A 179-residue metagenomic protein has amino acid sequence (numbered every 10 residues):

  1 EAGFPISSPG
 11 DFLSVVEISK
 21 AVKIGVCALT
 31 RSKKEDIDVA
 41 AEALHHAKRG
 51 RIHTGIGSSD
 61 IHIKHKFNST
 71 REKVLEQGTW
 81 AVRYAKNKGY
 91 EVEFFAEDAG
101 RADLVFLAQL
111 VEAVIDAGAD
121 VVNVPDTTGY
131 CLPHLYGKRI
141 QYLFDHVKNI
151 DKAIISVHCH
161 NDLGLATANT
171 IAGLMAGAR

Functional and structural regions predicted by a protein language model:
E1-A2, K66: Glycine-rich phosphate-binding "P-loop"
G3-P9: Short secondary-structure junction/hinge motifs that connect adjacent elements
P9-A21, K34-I155, N169-A178: Alpha/beta enzyme core
V26-T30: A glycine-rich helix N-cap at a beta->alpha junction
C159-L165: Active-site-adjacent loop and "lid" segments of alpha/beta metabolic enzymes
